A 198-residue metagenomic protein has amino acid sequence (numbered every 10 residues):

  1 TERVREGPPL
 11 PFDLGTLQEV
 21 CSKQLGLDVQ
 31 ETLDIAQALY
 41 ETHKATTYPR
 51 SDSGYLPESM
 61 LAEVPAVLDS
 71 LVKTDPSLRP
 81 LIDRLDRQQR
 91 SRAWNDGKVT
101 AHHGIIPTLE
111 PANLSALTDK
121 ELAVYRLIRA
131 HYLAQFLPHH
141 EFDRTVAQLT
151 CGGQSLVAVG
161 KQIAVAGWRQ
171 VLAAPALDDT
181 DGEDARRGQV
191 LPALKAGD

Functional and structural regions predicted by a protein language model:
T1-E41, K73-T74, R87-R90, W94-D96 (+1 more regions): Long, highly charged, low-complexity internal segments
V20, S51, T108-E110: Short strand-loop junctions, especially beta-strand C-caps/beta-turns that link beta-sheets to coils or alpha-helices
S22, L27-E63, L68: Conserved catalytic breakage-reunion loop centered on the nucleophilic residue
T47-P49, V67, L71, I106-T108 (+2 more regions): Residues in well-ordered beta-strands of folded domains
T47-Y48, S77-P80, L137-P138: Acidic/polar loop patches that form or flank catalytic/metal-binding clefts of enzymes that bind anionic ligands
D52-Y55, P111-A112, Q162-I163: Conserved nucleotide-binding/hydrolysis micro-motifs of P-loop NTPases
G54-T108: Metal-dependent DNA phosphodiester-chemistry modules and their immediately adjacent helices/loops in DNA-processing
